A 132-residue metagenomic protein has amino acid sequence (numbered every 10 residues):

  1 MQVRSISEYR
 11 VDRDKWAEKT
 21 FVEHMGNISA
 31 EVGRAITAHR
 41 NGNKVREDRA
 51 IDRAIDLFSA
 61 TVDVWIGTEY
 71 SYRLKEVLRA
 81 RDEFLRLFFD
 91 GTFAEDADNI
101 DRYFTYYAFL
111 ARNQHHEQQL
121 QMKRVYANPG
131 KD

Functional and structural regions predicted by a protein language model:
M1-D132: Surface-exposed peri-terminal alpha-helical interaction modules
